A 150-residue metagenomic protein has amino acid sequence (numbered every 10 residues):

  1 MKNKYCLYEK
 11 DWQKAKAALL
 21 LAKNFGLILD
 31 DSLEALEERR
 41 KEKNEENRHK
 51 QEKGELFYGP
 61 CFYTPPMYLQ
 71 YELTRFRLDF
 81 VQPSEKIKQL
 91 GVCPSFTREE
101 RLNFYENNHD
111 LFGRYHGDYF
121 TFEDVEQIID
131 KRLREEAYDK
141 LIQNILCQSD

Functional and structural regions predicted by a protein language model:
M1-Y68: N-terminal targeting/tethering segments
K53-D150: PPIase-associated folding chaperone regions across multiple families
